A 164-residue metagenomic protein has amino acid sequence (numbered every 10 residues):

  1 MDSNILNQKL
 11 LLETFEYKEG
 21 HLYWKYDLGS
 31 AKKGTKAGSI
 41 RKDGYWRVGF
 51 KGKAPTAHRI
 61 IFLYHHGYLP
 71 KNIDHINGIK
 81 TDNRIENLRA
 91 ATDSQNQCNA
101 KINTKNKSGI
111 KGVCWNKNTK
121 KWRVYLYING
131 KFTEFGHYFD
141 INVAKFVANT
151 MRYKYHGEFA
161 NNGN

Functional and structural regions predicted by a protein language model:
M1-W46, F50: Short helix-coil boundary/hinge micro-motifs
T14, Y64-H65, Y155: Alpha-helical structural context
D27, K51-F132: Short, cationic Gly/His-enriched loop motifs
G44-F50, A54, K154-E158: Short, solvent-exposed cationic patches
A91-Q97, K154-N164: Extended, polar beta-sheet/loop recognition surfaces of beta-rich domains that mediate binding to diverse ligands
K111, I141, N161: Polar, enzyme-active/binding microenvironments
K131-I141: A short, exposed loop/beta-hairpin motif centered on an aromatic-Gly-Thr core
F139-Y155: A short, charged, amphipathic alpha-helix used as a generic interaction element across diverse proteins
